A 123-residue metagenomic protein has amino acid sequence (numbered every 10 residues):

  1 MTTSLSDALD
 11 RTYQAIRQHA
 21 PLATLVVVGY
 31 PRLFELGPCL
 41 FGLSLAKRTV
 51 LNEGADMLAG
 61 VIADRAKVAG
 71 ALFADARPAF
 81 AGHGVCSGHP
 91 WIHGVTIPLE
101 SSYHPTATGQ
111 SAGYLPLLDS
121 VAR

Functional and structural regions predicted by a protein language model:
M1-A8, A46-L51: Surface-exposed cleft-lining segments at the edges of enzyme active sites
L9-Q14: Generic structural signal for well-ordered alpha-helices, preferentially at hydrophobic/aromatic core positions
A20-L25, A69-L72: Loop/turn elements at helix/coil->beta-strand transitions in domains of secreted/extracellular proteins
V28: Active-site rim beta-loop-alpha module in soluble metabolic enzymes
P31-R123: Catalytic His-Asp segment of secreted/periplasmic serine-dependent ester chemistry enzymes
